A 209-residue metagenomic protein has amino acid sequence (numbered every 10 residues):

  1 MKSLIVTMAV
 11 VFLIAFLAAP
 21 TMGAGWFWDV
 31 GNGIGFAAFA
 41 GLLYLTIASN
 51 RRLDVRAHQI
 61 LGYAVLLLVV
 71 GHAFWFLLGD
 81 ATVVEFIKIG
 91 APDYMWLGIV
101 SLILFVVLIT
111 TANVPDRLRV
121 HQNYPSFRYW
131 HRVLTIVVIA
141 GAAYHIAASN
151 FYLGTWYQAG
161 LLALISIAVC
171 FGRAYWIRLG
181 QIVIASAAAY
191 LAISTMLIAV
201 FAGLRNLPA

Functional and structural regions predicted by a protein language model:
M1-A209: Membrane-embedded alpha-helical bundles that constitute the cytochrome b-like, heme-associated redox core of multi-pass
